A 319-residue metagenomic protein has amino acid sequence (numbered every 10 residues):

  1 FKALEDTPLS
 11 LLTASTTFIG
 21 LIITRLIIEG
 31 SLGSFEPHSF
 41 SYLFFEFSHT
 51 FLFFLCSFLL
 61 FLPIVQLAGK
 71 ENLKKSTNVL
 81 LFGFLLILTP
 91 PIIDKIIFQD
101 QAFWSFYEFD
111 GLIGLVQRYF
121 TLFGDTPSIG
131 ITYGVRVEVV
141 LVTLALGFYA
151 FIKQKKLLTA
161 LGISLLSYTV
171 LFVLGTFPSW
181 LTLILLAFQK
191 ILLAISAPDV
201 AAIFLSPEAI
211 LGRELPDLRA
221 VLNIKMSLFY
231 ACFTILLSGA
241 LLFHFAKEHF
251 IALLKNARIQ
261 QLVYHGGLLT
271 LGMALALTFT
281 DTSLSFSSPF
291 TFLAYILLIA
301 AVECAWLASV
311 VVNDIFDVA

Functional and structural regions predicted by a protein language model:
F1-A319: Multi-pass alpha-helical membrane architecture of UbiA-family and related isoprenoid/lipid prenyltransferases
